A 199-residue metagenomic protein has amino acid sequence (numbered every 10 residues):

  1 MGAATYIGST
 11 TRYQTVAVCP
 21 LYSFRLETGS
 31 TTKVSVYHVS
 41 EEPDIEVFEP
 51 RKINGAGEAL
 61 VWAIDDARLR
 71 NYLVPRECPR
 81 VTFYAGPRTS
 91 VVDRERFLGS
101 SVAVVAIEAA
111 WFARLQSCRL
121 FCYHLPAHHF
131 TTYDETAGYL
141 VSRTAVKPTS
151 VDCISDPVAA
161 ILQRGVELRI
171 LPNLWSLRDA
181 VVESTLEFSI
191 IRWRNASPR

Functional and structural regions predicted by a protein language model:
M1-A3, T15: N-terminal cationic amphipathic segment used for targeting or macromolecule association
R12-E58, P75-R76: ADP-ribose/NAD+-binding catalytic cleft of ART/PARP-like enzymes
C19, F24-E27, V74-R199: Conserved NAD+-utilizing ADP-ribose enzyme module
T32-S35, G57-V61, A67, A109 (+1 more regions): Short, surface-exposed beta-edge/turn micro-motifs
H38-D44, D65, L125-F130: Short, flexible beta-strand-to-coil junctions
D44-V61, Y133-T149: Surface-exposed flexible segments
A67, N71-V74: Compact, glycine/acidic-enriched structural inserts
